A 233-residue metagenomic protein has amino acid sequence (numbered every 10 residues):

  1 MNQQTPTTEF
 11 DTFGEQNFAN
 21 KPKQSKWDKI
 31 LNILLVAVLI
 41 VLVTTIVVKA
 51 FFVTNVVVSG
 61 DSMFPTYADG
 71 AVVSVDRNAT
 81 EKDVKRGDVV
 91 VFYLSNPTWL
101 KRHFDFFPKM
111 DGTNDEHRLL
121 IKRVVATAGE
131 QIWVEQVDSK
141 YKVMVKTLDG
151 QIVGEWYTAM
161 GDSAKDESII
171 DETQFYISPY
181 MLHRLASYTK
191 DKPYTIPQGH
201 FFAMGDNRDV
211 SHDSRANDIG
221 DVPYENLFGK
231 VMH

Functional and structural regions predicted by a protein language model:
N2-D28, D69-H233: Soluble "head" domains of membrane/secretory-pathway proteins
N20-K21, I46, F64: Short amphipathic alpha-helical segments, especially helix-boundary/capping motifs
I33-F51: Hydrophobic membrane-insertion alpha-helices, especially the h-region of bacterial N-terminal signal peptides
V53-D69: Alpha-helical transmembrane signal-anchor/signal-peptide segments
